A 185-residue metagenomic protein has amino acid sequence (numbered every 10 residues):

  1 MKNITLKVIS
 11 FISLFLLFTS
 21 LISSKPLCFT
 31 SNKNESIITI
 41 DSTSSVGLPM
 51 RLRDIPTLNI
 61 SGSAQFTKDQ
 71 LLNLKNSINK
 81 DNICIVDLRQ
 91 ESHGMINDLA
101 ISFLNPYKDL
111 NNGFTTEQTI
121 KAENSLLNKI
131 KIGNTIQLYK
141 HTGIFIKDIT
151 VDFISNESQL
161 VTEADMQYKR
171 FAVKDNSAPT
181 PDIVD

Functional and structural regions predicted by a protein language model:
M1-I9: Bacterial N-terminal signal peptides that target proteins for export
I12, L16-P26: Bacterial Sec-dependent signal peptides at the C-terminal "C-region" and cleavage site
I22-P49, N82, R89: Cysteine-dependent phosphatase catalytic core of the protein tyrosine phosphatase
T57-D185: Cysteine-based protein phosphatase catalytic domain of the PTP/DSP
